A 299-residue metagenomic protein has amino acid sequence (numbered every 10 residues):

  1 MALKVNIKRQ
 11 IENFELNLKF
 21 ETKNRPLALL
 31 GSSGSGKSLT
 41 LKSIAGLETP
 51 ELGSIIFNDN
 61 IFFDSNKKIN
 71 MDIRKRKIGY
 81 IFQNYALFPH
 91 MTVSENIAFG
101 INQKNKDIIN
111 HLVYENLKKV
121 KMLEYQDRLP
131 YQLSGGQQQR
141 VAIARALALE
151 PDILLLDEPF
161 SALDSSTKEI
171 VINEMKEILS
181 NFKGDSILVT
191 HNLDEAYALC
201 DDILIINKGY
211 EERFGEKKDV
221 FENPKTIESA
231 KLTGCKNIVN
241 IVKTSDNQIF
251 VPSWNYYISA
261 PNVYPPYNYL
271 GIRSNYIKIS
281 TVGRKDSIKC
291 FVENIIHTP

Functional and structural regions predicted by a protein language model:
V5-L39, G46-T49, K236, I241 (+1 more regions): Non-catalytic connector elements of ABC transporters
S38-L41, V141: ABC ATPase nucleotide-binding domain helices that frame the ATP-binding cleft
K42-S43, D202: The short alpha-helix immediately C-terminal to the Walker A/P-loop
L47, K77-I78, F82-H90, N192: Catalytic "switch" loops of ABC-type ATPases
E48-T49, I56, N102, S180: A position-specific signal in ABC ATPase nucleotide-binding domains
S54-R76: ABC ATPase NBD Q-loop/coupling interface
K77, T92-E228: ABC ATPase nucleotide-binding domains
E216-D246: ABC transporter nucleotide-binding domain
